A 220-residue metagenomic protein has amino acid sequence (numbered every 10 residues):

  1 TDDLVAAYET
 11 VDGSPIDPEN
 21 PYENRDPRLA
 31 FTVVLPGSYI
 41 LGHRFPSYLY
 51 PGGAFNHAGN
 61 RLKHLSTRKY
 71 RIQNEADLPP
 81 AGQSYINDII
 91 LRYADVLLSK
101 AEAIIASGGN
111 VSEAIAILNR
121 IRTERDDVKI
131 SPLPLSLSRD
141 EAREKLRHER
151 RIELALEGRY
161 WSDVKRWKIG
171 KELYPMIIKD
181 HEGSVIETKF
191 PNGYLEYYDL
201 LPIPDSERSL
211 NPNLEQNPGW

Functional and structural regions predicted by a protein language model:
D2, A6-W220: Acidic/polar-rich alpha-helix caps and helix-coil junctions
